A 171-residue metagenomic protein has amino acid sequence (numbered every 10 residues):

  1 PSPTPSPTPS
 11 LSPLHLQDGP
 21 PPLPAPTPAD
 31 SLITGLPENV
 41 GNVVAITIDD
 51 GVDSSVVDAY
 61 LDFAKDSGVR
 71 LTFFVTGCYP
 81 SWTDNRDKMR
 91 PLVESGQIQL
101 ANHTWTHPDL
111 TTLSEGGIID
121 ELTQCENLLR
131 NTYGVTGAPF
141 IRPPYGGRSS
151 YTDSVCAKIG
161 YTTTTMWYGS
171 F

Functional and structural regions predicted by a protein language model:
P1-S12: Extracellular mucin-like PTS domains
H15-D109, G117, E121-A138: Active-site beta->alpha N-cap acidic-glycine motif
T76, P144, W167: Conserved residues at the C-terminal ends of beta-strands
D84, T112-L113, Y151-S154: Short, well-ordered secondary-structure micro-motifs
P139, P143: Conserved strand-turn element in the central/C-terminal portion of the radical SAM core barrel that lines
G147-F171: His/Asp/Glu-enriched short active-site or ligand-binding loop at hydrolase and phosphoryl-transfer sites
